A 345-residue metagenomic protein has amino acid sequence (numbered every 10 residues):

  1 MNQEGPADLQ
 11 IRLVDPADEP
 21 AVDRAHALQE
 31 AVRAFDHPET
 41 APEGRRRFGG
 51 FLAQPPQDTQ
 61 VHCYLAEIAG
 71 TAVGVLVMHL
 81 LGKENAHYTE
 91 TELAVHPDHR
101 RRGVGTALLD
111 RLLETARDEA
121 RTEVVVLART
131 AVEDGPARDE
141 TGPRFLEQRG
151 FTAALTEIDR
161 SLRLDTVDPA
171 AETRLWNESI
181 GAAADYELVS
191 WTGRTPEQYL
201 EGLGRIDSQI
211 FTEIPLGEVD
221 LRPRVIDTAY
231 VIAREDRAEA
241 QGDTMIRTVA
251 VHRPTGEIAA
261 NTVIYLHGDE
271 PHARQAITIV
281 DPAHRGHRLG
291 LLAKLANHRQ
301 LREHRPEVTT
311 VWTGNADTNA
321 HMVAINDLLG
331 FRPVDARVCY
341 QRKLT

Functional and structural regions predicted by a protein language model:
M1-G5, D110-E197, R337-R342: Acyl-donor-binding surface of acyltransferase catalytic domains
M1-Q54, D58-T59, L65, A72 (+1 more regions): Short amphipathic alpha-helix that is part of the acyltransferase structural core
V14, Q29-E133, V251-R253, I258-D281: Conserved donor-binding loop and adjoining core beta-sheet/short helix segment in diverse acyl/aminoacyl transferases
L28-Q29, E213-L216, M245, E307 (+1 more regions): Macromolecular interaction modules
Q54-D58, A238-D243: Short loop/turn motifs at secondary-structure junctions and domain boundaries
R100, V125-T141, D281-R285, V311-V323 (+1 more regions): Conserved beta-strand-loop-alpha-helix junction that forms the acyl-donor binding cleft
G103, R288-L292: Glycine-rich phosphate-binding loop
R149-D168, R299-T345: Active-site/acyl-donor-binding loops of N-acyltransferases
